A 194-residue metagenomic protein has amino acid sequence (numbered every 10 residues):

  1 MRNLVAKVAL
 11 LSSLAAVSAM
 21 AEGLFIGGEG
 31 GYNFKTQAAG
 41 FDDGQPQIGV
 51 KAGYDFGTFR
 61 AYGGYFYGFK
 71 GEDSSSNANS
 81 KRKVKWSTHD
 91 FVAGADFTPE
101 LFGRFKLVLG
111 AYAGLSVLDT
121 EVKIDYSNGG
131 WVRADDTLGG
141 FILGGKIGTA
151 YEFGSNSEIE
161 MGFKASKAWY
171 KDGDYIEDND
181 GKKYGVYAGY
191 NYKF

Functional and structural regions predicted by a protein language model:
M1-F25: Cleavable N-terminal export/targeting peptides
E22, D42-I48, G57, K85-F91 (+3 more regions): Residues that define the transmembrane beta-barrel architecture of outer-membrane proteins
G23-A38: Short N-terminal segments immediately surrounding and downstream of signal-peptide cleavage
G30-F34, Y67-F69, A165-A168: Generic short beta-strand segments
T36-G40, S76-V84, S127-D136, K171-D178: Extracellular loop and loop/strand-boundary signature of outer-membrane beta-barrel proteins
K51-N128, Y151-F153, V186-F194: Gram-negative (and chloroplast) outer-membrane scaffold detector with strong preference for beta-barrel transmembrane
T120-Y175: A charged, solvent-exposed segment within the mature domains of Sec-exported extracytoplasmic proteins
